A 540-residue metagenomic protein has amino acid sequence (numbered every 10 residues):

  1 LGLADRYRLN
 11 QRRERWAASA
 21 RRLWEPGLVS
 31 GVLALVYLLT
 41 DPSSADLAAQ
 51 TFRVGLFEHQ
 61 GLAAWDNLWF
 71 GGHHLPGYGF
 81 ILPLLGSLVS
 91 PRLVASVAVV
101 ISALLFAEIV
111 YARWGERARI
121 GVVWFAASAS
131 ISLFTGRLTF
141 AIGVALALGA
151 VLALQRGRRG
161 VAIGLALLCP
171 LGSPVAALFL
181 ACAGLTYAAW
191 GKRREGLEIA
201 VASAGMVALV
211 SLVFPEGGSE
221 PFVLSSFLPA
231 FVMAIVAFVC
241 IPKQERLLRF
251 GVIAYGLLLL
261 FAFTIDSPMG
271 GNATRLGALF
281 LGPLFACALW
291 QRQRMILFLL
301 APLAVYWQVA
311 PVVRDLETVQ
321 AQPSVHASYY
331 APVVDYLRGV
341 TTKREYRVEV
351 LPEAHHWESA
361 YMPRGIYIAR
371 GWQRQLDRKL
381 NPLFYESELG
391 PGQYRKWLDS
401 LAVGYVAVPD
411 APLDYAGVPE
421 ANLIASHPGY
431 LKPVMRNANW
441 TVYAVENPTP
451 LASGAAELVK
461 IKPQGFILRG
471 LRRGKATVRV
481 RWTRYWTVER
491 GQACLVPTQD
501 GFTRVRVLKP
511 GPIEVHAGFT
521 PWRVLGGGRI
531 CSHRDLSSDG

Functional and structural regions predicted by a protein language model:
L1-L35, D539-G540: Start-transfer (signal-anchor) and selected internal transmembrane alpha helices of multi-pass inner/ER membrane
G2-A18, W69, L154-A162, A188-L197 (+2 more regions): Membrane-interface junctions at the ends of membrane-embedded or membrane-associated helices
S19-L47, V207-V210, Y306-V309: Transmembrane signal-anchor helices characteristic of membrane glycosylation enzymes that use polyprenol
S30, V100-I109, R117-Q155, R159-A188 (+2 more regions): Membrane-embedded helix bundles of polyisoprenyl
A34-G115, R119, W124, S128-T139 (+5 more regions): Active-site lumenal/periplasmic loops and adjacent helix-entry segments of GT-C-fold, multi-pass membrane
D41-A49, H59-A63, G143, G164-L281 (+1 more regions): Transmembrane catalytic cores of multi-pass membrane glycosyltransferases and polysaccharide-assembly enzymes
R292-P311: Signature aromatic-anchored transmembrane alpha helix within multi-pass, membrane-resident enzymes that catalyze glycan
P311-G540: Extracytoplasmic
